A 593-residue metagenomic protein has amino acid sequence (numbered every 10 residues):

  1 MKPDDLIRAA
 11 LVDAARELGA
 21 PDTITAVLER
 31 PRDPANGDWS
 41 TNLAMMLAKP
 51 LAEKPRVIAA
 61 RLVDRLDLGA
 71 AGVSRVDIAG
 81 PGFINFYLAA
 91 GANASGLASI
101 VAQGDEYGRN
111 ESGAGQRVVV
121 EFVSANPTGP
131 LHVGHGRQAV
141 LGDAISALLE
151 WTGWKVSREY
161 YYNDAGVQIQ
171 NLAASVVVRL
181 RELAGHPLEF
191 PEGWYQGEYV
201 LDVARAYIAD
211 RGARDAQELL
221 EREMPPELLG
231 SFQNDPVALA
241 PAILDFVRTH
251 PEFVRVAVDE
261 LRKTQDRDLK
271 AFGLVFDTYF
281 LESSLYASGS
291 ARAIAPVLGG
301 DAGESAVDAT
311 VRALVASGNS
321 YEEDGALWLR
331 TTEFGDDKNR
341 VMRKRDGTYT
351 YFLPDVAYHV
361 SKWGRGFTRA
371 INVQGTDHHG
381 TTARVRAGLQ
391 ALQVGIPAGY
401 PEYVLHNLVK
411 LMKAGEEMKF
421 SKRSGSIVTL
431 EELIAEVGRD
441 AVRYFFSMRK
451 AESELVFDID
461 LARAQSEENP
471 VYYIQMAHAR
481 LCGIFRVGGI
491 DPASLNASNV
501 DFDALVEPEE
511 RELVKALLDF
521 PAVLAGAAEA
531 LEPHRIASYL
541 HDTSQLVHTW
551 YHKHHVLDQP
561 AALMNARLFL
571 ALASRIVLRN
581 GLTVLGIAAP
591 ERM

Functional and structural regions predicted by a protein language model:
M1-A94, A102-M593: Non-catalytic interaction-recognition regions
